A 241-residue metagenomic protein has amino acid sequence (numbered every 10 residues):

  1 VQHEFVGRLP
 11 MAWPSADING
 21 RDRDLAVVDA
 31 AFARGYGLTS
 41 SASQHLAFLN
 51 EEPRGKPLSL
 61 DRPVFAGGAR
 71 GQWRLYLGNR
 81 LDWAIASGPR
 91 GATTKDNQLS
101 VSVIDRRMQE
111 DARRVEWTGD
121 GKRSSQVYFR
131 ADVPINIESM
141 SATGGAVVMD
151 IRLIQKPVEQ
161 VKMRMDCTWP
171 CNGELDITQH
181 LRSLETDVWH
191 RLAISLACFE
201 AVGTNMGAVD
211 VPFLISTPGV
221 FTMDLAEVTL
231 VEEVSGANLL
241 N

Functional and structural regions predicted by a protein language model:
Q2-F5, P157, E232: A generic secondary-structure signal for well-formed alpha-helical elements
Q2-V103: Secreted, periplasmic, or luminal enzymes acting at the cell surface/secretory milieu
I18-D22, S235-N241: Low-complexity, Pro/Ser/Thr- and charge-rich linker/hinge segments at domain boundaries
P63-G68, G78-L81, R113, G119 (+3 more regions): Extra-cytoplasmic beta-strand recognition segments
R90-R130: Short carbohydrate-recognition loop motifs
T118-A146, T168-L181: Secreted extracellular polysaccharide-interacting domains
G144-M149, V161-M165, R191-E232, L240: Extracellular beta-strand ligand-recognition surfaces/modules
L181-H190: Short proline/glycine- and polar residue-rich coil/turn motifs
